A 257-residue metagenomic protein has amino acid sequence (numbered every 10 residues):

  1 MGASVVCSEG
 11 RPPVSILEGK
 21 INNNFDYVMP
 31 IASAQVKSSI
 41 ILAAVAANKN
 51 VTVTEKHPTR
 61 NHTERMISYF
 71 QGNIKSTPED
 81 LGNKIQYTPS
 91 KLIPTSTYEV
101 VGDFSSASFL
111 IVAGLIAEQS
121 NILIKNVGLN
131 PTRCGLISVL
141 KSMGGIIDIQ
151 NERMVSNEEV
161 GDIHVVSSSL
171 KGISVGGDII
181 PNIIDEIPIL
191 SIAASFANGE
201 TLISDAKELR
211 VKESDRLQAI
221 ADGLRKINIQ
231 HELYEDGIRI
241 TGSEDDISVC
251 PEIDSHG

Functional and structural regions predicted by a protein language model:
M1-G257: Structural preference for solvent-exposed beta-strand-turn elements and adjacent flexible terminal/loop segments within
